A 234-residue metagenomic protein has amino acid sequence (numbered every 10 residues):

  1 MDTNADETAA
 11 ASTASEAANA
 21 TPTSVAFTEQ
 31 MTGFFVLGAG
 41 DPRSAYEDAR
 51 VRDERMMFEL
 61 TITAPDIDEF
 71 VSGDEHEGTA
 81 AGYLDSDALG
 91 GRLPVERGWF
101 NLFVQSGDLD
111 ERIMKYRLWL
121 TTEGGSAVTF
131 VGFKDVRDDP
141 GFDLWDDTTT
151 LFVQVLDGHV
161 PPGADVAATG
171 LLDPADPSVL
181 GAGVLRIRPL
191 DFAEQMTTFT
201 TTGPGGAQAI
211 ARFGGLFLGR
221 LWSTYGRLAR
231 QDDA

Functional and structural regions predicted by a protein language model:
D2-A234: Beta-strand-enriched cores of mature, soluble protein domains
